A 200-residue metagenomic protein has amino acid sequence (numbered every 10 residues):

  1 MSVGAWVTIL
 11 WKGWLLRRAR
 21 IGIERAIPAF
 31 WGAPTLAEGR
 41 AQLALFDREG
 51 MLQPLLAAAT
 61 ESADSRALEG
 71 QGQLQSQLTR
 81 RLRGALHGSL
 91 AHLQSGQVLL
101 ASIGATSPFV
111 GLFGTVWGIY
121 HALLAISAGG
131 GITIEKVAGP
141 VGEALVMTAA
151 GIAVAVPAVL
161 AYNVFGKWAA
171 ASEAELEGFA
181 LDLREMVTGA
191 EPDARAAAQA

Functional and structural regions predicted by a protein language model:
M1-P28: Hydrophobic membrane-targeting segments
M1-T8, A101-P108, V154-V159: Alpha-helical transmembrane segments of integral membrane proteins
R20-V110, I119-I132, L160-A200: Predominantly long cytosolic amphipathic alpha-helical stalk/bundle segments
S102, T115, T148: Ser/Thr-centric signal marking residues that sit in or immediately flank functional binding/regulatory motifs
V110-W117, I152: Transmembrane helix boundary and interhelical junction motifs in multipass membrane proteins
A144-L160: Hydrophobic alpha-helical transmembrane segments of polytopic membrane proteins
